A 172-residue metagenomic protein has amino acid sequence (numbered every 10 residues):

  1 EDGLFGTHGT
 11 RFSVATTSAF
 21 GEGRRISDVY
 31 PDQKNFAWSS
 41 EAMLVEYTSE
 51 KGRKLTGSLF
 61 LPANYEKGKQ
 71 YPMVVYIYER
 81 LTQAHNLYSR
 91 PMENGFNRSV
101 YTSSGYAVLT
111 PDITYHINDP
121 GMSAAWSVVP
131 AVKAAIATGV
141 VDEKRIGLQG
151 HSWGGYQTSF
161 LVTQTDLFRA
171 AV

Functional and structural regions predicted by a protein language model:
E1-V172: Serine-hydrolase catalytic core recognition
